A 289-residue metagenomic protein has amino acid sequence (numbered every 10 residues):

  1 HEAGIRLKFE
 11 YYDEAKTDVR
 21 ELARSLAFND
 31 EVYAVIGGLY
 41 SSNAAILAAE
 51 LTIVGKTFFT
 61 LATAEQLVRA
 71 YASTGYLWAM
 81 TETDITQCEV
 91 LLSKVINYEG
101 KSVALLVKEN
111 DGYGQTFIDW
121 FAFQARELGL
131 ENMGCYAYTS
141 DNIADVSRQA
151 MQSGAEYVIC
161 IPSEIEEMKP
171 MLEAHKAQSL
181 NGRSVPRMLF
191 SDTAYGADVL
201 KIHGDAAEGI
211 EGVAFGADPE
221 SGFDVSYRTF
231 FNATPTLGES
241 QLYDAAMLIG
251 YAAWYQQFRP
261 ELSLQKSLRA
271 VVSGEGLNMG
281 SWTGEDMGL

Functional and structural regions predicted by a protein language model:
H1-L289: Extracytosolic ligand-binding ectodomains
